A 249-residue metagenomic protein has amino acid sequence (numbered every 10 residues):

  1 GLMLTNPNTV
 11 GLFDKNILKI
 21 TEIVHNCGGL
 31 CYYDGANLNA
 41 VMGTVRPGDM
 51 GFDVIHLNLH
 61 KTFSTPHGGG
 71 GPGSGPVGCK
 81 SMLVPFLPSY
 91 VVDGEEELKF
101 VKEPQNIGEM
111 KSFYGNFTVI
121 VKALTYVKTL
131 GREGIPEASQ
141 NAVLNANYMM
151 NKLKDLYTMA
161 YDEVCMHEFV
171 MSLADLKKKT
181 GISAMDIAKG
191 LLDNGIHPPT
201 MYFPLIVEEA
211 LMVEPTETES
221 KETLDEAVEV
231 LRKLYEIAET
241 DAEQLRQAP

Functional and structural regions predicted by a protein language model:
G1-E97, Q105, G181-I182, E209: Conserved PLP-enzyme active-site core in the AAT-like
T5-T9, G35-N39, A138-N141, F169-L176 (+1 more regions): Conserved short loop/turn motifs at secondary-structure junctions
N8, N37, K61, I120 (+3 more regions): Short, flexible loop/turn elements at secondary-structure junctions
K15-N26, Y148, D186, E226-E229 (+1 more regions): Alpha-helical scaffolding segments of alpha/beta enzyme cores, especially the outer helices of TIM-barrel or partial
V54-A174: Active-site C-terminal subdomain of aminotransferase-like
Y157-T158, H197-Y202: A short linear hydrophobic-aromatic micro-motif
T158-N194, E209-D225: Conserved PLP-binding catalytic core of the aspartate aminotransferase-like
L205-P249: PLP-dependent enzyme catalytic core of the Aspartate aminotransferase-like
